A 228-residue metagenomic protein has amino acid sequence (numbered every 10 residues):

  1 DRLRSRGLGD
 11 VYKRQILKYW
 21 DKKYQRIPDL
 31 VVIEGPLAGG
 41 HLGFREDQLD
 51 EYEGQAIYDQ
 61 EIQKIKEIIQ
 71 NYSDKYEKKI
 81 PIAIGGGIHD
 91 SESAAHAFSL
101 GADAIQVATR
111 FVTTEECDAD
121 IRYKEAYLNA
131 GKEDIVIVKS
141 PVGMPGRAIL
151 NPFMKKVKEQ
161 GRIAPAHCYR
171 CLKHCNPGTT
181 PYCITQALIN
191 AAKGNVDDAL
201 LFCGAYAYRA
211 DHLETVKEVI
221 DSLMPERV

Functional and structural regions predicted by a protein language model:
D1-R2, D21, S73: Short, flexible, glycine/charge-rich loop motifs used to bind or transfer phosphoryl groups or to couple energy/partner
D1-Y12: Single conserved hydrophobic/aromatic residue that forms the stacking wall/gate of nucleotide- or nucleobase-binding
R6, W20-K23, I57: Short, well-structured alpha-helical patches and their helix-loop capping segments that border functional surfaces
D10-R14, H89-D90: Short acidic loop-to-helix transition motifs that present clustered carboxylates
K13-V31: Short amphipathic alpha-helices and their capping/turn segments at secondary-structure boundaries
P28, P36-A83, H89-V228: Conserved active-site-proximal phosphate/metal-binding subdomains
